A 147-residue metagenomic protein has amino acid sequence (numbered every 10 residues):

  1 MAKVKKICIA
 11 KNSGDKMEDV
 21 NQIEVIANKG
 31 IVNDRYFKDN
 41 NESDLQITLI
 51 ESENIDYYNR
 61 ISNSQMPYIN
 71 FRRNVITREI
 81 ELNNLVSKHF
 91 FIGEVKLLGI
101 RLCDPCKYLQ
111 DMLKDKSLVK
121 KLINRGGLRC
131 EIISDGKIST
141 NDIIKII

Functional and structural regions predicted by a protein language model:
M1-I147: Metal-cofactor-dependent catalytic cores
